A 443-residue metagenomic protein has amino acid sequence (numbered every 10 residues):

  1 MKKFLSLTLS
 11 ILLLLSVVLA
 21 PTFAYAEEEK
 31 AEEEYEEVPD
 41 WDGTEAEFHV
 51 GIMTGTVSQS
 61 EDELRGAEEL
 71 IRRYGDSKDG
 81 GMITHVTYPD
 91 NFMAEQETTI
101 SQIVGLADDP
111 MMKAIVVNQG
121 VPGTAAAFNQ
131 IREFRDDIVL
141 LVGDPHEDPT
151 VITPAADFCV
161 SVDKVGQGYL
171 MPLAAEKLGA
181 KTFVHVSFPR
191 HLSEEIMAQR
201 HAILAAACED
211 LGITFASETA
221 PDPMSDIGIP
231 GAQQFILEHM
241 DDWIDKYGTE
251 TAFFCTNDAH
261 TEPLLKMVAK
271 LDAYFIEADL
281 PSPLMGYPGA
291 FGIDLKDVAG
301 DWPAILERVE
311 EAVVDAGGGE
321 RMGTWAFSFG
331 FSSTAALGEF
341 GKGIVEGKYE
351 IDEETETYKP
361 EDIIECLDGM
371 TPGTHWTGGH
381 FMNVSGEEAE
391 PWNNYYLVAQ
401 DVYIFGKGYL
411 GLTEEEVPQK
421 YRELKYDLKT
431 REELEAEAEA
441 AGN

Functional and structural regions predicted by a protein language model:
E29-E37, I305-N443: Hinge/cleft segment of the Venus flytrap/periplasmic-binding protein
E32-Y74, K78-I100, V116-P122: Extracytoplasmic "Venus flytrap"
E33-D40, T44, F158-H185, F235-E238 (+2 more regions): Hydrophobic alpha-helical segments within soluble ligand-binding/sensing domains
G51-T54, D109-V121, I138-G143, V184-V186 (+4 more regions): Periplasmic-binding protein-like
A67, K164-S217, G341: An alpha-beta-alpha
E95-K113, Q130, P230-T249: Short, well-structured alpha-helical segments in soluble
Q130-V162: Flexible loop/hinge segments that line or gate small-molecule binding clefts
L204, C208-L211, F215, E262-Y349: Extracellular/periplasmic periplasmic-binding protein-like sensory domains
